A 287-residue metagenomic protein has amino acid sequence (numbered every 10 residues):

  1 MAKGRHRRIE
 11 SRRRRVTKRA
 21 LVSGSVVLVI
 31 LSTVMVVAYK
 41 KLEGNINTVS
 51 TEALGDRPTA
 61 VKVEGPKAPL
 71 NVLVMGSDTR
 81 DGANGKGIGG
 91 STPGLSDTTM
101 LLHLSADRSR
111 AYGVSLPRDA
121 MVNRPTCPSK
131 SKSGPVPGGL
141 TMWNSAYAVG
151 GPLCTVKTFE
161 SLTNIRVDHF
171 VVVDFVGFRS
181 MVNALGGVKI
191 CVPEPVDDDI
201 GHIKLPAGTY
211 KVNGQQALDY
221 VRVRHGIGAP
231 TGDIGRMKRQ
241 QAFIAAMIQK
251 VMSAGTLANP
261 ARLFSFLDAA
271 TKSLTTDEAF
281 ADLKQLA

Functional and structural regions predicted by a protein language model:
A2-A287: Non-catalytic, solvent-exposed segments at the cell envelope interface
